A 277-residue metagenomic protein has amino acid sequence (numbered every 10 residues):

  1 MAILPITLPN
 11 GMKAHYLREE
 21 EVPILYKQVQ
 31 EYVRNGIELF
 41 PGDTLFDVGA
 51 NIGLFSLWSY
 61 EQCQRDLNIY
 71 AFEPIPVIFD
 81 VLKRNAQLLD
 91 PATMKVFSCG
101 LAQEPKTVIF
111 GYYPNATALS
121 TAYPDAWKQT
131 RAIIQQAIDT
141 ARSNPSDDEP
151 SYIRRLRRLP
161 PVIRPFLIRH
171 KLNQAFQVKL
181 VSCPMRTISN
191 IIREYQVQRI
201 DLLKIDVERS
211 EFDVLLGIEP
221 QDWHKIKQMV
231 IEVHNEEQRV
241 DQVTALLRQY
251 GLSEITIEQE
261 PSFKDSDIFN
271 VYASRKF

Functional and structural regions predicted by a protein language model:
M1-F277: Phosphate/nucleotide-binding beta-alpha loop and adjacent structural elements of enzyme active sites
